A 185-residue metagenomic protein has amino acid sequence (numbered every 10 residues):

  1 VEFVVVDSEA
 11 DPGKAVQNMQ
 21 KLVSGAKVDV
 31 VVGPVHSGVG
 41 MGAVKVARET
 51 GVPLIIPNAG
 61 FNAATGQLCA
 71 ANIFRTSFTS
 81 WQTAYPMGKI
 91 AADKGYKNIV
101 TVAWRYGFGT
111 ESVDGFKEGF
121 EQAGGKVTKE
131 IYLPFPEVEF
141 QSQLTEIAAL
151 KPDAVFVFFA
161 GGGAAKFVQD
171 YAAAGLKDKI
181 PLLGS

Functional and structural regions predicted by a protein language model:
V1-A64, T76, L133-F140, A160 (+1 more regions): Beta-alpha junction/loop-to-helix N-cap segments that form part of ligand/metal-binding clefts
Q17, N62-A63, A71-G175: Extracellular/periplasmic Venus flytrap/periplasmic-binding protein
L144, L183-G184: Conserved, function-defining micro-sites of small-solute handling proteins
G175-L182: Charged, glycine-enriched surface loops/patches that mediate electrostatic binding to polyanionic ligands
